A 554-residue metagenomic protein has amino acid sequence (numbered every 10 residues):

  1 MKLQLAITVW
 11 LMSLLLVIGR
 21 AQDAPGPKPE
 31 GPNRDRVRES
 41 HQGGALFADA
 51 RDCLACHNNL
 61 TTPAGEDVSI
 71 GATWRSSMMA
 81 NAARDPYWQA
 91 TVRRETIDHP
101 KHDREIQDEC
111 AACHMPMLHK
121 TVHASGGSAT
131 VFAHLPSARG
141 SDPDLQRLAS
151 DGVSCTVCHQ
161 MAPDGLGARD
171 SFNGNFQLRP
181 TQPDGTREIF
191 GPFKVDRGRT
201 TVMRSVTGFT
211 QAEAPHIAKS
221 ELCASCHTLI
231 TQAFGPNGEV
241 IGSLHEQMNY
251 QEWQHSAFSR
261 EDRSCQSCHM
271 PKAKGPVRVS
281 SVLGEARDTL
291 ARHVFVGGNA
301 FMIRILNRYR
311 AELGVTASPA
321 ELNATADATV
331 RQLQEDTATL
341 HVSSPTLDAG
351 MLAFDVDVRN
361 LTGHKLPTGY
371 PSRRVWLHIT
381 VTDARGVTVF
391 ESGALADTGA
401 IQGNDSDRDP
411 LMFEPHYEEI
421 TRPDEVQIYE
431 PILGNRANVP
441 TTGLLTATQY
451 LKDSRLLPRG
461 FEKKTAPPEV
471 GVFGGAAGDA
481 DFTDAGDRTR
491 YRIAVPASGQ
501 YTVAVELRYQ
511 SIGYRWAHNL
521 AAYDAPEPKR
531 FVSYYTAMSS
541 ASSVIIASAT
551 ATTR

Functional and structural regions predicted by a protein language model:
M1-L5: Positively charged n-region of N-terminal signal peptides that target proteins for export
A6-L15: Bacterial N-terminal signal peptides
G19-A21: Boundary at the C-terminal end of the N-terminal hydrophobic targeting segment
D23-V37, L60-I97, G127-F473, G478-T483 (+2 more regions): Primarily the internal scaffold of c-type cytochrome electron-transfer domains, especially repeated/multiheme c-type
V37-A55, R104-Q107: Local sequence-structure signature of Cys/Sec-based thiol-disulfide redox active-site neighborhoods
W88-E109, H119-V122: N-terminal catalytic scaffold of extracellular/periplasmic and nuclease hydrolases that process anionic headgroups
A112, P116-H123, H134: Conserved, well-structured interaction surfaces
S498-Q500: Extracellular Ig-like/FN3 beta-sandwich strand-entry sites
